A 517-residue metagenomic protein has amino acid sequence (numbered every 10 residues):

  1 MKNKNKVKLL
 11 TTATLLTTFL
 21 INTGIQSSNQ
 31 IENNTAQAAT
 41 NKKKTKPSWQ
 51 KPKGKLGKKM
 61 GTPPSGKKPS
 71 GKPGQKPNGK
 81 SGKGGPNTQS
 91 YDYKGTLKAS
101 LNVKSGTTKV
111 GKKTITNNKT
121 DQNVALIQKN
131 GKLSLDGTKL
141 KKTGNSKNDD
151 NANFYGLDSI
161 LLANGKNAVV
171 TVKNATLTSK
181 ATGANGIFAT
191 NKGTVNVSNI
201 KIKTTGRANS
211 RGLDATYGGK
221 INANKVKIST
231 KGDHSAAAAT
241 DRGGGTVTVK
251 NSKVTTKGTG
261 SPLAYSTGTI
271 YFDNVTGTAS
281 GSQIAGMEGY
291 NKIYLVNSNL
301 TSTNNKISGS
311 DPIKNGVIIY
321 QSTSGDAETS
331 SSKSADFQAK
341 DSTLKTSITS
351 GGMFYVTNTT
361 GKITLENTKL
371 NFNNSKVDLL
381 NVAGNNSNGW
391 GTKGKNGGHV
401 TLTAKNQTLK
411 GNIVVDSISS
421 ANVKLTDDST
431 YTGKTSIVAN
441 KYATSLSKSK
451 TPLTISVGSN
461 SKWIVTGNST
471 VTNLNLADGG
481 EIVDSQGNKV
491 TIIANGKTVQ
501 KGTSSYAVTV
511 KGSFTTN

Functional and structural regions predicted by a protein language model:
N3-S27: Sec-dependent N-terminal signal peptides of Gram-positive bacterial secreted proteins and lipoproteins
I31-Y93: Disordered, low-complexity segments in secreted/periplasmic proteins that are enriched in proline
A39, G79-K147, G502-N517: N-terminal segments that cap or nucleate solenoid repeat domains
W49, G54-G57, G71-G74, G79 (+8 more regions): Polar/charged low-complexity regions in secreted precursors and cytosolic/nuclear IDRs
K83, S90-A99, K119-L126, D149-A163 (+10 more regions): Extracellular beta-strand/beta-solenoid scaffold signature
A99, G106-T107, K113, D121-N123 (+38 more regions): The right-handed parallel beta-helix/beta-solenoid scaffold, focusing on the short coil/turn and N-cap positions
